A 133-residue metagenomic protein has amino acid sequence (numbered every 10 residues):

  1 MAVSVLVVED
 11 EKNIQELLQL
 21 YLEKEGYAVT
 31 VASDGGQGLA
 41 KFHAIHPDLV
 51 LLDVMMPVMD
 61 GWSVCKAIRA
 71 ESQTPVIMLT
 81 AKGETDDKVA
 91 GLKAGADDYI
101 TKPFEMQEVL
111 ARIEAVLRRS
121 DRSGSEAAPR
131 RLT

Functional and structural regions predicted by a protein language model:
S4, A115-T133: Short, Lys/Arg-enriched segments at the junction into DNA-binding effector domains of transcriptional regulators
L6, V31-L49: Acidic, metal-coordinating helix/loop segments flanking the phosphotransfer/catalytic sites of two-component signaling
E11-T30, A44: Two-component/phosphorelay signaling modules centered on CheY-like receiver
H43-P47, A67-T74, A94: Conserved phosphotransfer cores of two-component systems
D53, T80: Active-site residues of response regulator receiver
M56: Receiver (REC) domain active-site loop signature in two-component systems and cognate sites in sensor histidine kinases
